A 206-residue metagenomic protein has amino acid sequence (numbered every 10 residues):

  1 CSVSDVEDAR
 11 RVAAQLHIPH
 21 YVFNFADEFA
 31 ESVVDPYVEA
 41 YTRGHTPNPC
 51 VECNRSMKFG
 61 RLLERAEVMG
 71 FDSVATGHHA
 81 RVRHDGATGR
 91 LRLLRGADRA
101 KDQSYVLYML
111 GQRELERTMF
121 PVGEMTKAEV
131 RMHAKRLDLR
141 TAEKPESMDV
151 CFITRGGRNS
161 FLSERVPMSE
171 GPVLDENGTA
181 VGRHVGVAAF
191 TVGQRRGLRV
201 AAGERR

Functional and structural regions predicted by a protein language model:
C1-M109, M119, K127-V130: ATP-dependent adenylation/nucleotidyltransferase module used to activate substrates
A75-V82, G86-R206: AMP-forming adenylation/ATP pyrophosphatase catalytic core
